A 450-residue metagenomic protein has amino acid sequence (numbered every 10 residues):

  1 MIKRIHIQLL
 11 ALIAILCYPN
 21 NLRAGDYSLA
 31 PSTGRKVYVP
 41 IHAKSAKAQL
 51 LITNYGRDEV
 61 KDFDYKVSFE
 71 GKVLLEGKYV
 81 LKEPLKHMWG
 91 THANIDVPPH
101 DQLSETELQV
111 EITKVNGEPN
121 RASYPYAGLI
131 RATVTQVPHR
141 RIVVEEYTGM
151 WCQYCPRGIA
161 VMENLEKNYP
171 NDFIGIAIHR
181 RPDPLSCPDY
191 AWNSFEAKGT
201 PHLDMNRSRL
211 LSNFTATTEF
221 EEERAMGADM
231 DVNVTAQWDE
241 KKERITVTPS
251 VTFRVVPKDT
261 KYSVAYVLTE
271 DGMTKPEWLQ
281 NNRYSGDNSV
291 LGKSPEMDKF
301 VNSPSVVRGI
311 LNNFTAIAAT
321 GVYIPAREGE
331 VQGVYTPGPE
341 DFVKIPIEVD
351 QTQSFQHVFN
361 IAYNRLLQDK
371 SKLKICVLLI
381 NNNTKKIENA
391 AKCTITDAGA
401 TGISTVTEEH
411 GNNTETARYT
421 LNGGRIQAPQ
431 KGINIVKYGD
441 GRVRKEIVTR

Functional and structural regions predicted by a protein language model:
M1-S28: Bacterial Sec-dependent N-terminal signal peptides
R4, I435-R450: C-terminal tail/sorting-segment detector
D26-T33, R131-I142, T394-R425: Residue-level detector of functionally pivotal "anchor" positions at catalytic/ligand-binding pockets or at interdomain
V37-S45, W238-E243: Short, solvent-exposed loop/linker segments at the N-terminal edge of repeated beta-sheet extracellular domains
D58, D64-Y65, L75-L85, T91 (+1 more regions): Short, conserved sequence motifs used for protein processing/export or organelle targeting and for catalysis
D101-Q136, K374-K385: Terminal connector regions
V134-F173: Local sequence-structure signature of Cys/Sec-based thiol-disulfide redox active-site neighborhoods
T420-D440: Short, surface-exposed loop/turn motifs with a glycine/proline- and acidic-biased composition
